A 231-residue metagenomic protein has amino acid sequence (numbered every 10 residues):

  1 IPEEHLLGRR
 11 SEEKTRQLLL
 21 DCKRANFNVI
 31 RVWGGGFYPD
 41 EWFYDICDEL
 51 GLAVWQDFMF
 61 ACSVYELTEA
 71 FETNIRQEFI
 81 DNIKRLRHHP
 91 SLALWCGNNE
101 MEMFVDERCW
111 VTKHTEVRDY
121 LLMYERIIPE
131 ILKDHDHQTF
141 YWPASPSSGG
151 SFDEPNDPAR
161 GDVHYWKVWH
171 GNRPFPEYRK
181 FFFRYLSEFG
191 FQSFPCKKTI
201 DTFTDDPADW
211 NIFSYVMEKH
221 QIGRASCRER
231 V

Functional and structural regions predicted by a protein language model:
I1-S63, E69-L94, K219-R230: Active-site-adjacent substrate/metal-binding segments within catalytic domains of carbohydrate-active enzymes
R9, W42-F43, D106-R108, C196-K198: Short, solvent-exposed loop/turn and secondary-structure capping segments
W33, R118, P176: Short, charged/polar micro-motifs that form catalytic or ligand-binding hotspots
G36-Y38, F60-C62, M101, S147 (+1 more regions): Active-site-proximal loop/turn and secondary-structure-junction residues that shape catalytic pockets, frequently
E49-G51, V64-N156: Active-site neighborhood of glycoside hydrolase catalytic domains
Q56, N99, S187: Active-site flanking residues adjacent to catalytic metal/cofactor-binding acidic residues
W95, E130-K133, S145, G149-N156 (+2 more regions): Substrate-binding clefts and catalytic carboxylate motifs of secreted carbohydrate-active enzymes
